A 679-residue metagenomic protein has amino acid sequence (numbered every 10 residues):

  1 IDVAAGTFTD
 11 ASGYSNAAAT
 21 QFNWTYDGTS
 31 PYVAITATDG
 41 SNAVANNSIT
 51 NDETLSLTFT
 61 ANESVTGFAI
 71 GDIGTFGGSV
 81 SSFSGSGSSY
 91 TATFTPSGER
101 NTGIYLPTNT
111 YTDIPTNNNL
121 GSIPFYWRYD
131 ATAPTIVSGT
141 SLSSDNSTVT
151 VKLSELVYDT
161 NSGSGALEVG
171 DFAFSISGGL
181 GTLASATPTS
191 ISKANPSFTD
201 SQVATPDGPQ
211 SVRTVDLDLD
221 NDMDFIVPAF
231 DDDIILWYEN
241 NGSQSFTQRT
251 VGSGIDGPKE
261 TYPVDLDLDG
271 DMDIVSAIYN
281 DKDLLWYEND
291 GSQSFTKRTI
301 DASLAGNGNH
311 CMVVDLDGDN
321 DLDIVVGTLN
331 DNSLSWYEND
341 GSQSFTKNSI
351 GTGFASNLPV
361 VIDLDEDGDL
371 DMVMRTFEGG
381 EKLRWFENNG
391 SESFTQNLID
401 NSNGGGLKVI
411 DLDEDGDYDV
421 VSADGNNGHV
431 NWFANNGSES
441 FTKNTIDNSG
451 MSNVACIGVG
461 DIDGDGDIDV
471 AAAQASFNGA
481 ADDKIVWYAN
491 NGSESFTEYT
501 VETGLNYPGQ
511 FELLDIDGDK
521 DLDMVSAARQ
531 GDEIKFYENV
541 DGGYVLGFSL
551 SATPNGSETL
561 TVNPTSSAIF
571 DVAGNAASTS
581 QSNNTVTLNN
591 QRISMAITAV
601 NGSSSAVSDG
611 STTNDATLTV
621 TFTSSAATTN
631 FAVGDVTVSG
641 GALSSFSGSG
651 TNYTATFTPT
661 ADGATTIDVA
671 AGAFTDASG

Functional and structural regions predicted by a protein language model:
I1-N195, D541-G679: Non-catalytic beta-sheet/beta-sandwich ligand-binding modules that flank or precede catalytic cores
N16, N47, L183-D207, E239-D256 (+6 more regions): Blade-edge motifs of beta-propeller repeat domains
V169-F174, G179-D218, M223-V227, T247 (+3 more regions): An edge-strand/N-cap motif at the start of beta-rich repeat modules
Q210-L219, K259-L268, N309-L316, N357-L364 (+3 more regions): Beta-propeller blade termini
D220, D224, D269, D273 (+8 more regions): Acidic carboxylate motifs that coordinate Ca2+ or other divalent cations, activating on Asp/Glu
F225-A229, I274-A277, I324-T328, M372-T376 (+3 more regions): Hydrophobic beta-strand segments that make up the repeating blades of beta-propeller and related beta-repeat
D231-D233, N280-K282, N330-N332, E378-G380 (+3 more regions): Short glycine/acidic-enriched loop and turn motifs that connect beta-strands
G509-G542: Blade-level signature of beta-propeller repeat domains, shared across WD40, Kelch, NHL, RCC1 and BNR/Asp-box propellers
